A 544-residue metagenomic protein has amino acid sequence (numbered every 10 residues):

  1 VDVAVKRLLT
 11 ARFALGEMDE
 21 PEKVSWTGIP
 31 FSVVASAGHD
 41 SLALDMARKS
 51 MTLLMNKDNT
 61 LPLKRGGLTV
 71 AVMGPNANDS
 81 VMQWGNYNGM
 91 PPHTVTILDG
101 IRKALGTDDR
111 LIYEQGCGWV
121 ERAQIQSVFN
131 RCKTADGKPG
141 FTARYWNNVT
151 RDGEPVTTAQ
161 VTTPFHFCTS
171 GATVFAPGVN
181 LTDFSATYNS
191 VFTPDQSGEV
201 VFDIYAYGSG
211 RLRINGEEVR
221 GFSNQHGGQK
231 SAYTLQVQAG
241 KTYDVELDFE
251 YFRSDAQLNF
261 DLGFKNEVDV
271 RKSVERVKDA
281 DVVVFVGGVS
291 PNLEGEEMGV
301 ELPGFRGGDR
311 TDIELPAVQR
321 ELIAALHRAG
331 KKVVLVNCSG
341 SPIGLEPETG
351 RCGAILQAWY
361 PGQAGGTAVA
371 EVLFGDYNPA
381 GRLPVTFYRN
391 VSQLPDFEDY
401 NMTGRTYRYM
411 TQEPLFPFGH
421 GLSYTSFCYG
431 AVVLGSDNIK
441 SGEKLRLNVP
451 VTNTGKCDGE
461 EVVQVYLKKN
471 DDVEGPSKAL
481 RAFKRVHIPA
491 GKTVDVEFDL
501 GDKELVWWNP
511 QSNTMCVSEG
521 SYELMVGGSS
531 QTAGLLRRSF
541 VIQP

Functional and structural regions predicted by a protein language model:
V1-E22: Long, well-ordered, tryptophan-enriched scaffold segments
D2, K6, A37-L44: An alpha-helix initiation/capping motif
T10, S41-P544: C-terminal non-catalytic regions of proteins with extracellular/luminal or membrane-system context
P21-H39: Flexible, acidic loop-helix segments that line cofactor/substrate-binding pockets
